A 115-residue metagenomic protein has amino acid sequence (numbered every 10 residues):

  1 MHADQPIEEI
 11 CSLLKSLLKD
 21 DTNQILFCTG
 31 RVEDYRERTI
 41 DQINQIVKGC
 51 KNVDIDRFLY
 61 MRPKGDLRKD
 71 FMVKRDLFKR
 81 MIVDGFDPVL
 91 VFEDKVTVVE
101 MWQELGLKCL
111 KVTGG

Functional and structural regions predicted by a protein language model:
M1-L26, E33-I40, M72: Short, acidic loop-to-helix structural element flanking the phosphoryl-transfer center in phosphate-processing enzymes
S12-S16, Q42, V98-L105: A short acidic, amphipathic alpha-helical/loop segment
D21-T22, V47, G85, G106: Glycine-centered loop/turn motif at secondary-structure junctions
Q24-L26, Y60, L90: A structural signal for isolated positions on well-ordered beta-strands in alpha/beta enzyme cores
R31, R62, G115: Residue-level "edge-of-site" marker
R31-D34, V96-V98: Short, solvent-exposed loop/turn segments at secondary-structure junctions
D34-P88: Substrate-recognition "cap/lid" segment bordering the active-site pocket of phosphatases
F78, F86-G115: Acidic, Mg2+-coordinating phosphoryl-transfer loop and its flanking beta/alpha structural elements, shared across
